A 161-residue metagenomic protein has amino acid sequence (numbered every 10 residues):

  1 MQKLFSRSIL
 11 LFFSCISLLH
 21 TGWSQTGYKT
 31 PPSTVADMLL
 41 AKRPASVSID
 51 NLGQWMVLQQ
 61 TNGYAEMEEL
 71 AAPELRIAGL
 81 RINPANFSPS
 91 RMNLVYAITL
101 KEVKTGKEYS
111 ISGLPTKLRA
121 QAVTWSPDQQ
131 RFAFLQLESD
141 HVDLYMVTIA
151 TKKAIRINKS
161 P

Functional and structural regions predicted by a protein language model:
M1-L10: Bacterial N-terminal signal peptides that target proteins for export
F5, G22-W23: Intrinsic structural disorder/low-complexity segments
I9-H20: Bacterial N-terminal signal peptides
W23-P161: Beta-propeller folds
